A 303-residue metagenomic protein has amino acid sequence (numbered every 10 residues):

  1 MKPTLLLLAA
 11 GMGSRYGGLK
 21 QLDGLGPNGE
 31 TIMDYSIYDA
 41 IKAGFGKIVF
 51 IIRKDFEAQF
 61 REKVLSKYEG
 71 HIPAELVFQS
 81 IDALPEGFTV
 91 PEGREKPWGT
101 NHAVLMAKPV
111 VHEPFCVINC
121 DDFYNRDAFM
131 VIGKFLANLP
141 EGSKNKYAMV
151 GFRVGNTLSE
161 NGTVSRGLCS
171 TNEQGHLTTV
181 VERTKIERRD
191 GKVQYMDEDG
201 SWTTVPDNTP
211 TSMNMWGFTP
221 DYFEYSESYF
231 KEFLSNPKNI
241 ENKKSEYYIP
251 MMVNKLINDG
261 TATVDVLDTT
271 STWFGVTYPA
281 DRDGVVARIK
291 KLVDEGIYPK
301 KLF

Functional and structural regions predicted by a protein language model:
M1-L19, D23: N-terminal nucleotide-binding beta1-loop-alpha1 segment
M1-L7, P27-V117, Y124-N125, F129 (+1 more regions): Conserved N-terminal catalytic core of the sugar/cofactor nucleotidyltransferase
M12, D121-D122, V154: Active-site metal-binding loops of divalent metal-dependent hydrolases
Q59-F60, D127, Y225, M252 (+1 more regions): Phosphate- and divalent-cation-binding pockets in alpha/beta enzyme and binding domains that engage nucleotide-derived
R126-W216, P220: Conserved core of the sugar-phosphate nucleotidyltransferase
G217, V264-L267, G275: Conserved active-site beta-strand element of glycosyltransferases/polysaccharide synthases
E227-A262: A C-terminal functional module that forms or caps the active site or interfaces directly with catalytic machinery
